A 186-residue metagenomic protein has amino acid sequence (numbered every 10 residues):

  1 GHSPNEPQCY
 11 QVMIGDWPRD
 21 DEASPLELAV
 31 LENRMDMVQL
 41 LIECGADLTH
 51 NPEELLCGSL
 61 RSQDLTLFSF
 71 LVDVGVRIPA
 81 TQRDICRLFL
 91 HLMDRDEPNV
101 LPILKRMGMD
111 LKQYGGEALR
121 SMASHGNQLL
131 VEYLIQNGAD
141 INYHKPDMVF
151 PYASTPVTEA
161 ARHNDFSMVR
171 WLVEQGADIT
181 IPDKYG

Functional and structural regions predicted by a protein language model:
G1-S3, Y10, Q39-D47, F70-R77 (+3 more regions): Ankyrin repeat domain, specifically the short helix-to-loop turn at the C-terminus of the second helix of each repeat
H2-E6, R19, R34, L48-T49 (+8 more regions): Alpha-helix initiation and capping sites
S3, L31, G45-T49, S62 (+5 more regions): Intrinsically disordered, low-complexity peptide-like regions
P7-L26, H50-G58, T81-H91, K112-S121 (+2 more regions): Ankyrin-repeat boundary/"N-cap" motif
D16-D20, L28-R34, G58-D64, H91-E97 (+3 more regions): Ankyrin repeat A-helix N-terminal signature
L26, E43, R120, Q136 (+2 more regions): Short, intrinsically disordered, low-complexity terminal segments
L56-D110, E117-S124: Core solenoid repeat modules with strong leucine/isoleucine-rich periodicity, prominently canonical LRR arrays but also
F150-Y185: Ankyrin-repeat and related helical/solenoid repeat scaffolds used for protein-protein interactions
